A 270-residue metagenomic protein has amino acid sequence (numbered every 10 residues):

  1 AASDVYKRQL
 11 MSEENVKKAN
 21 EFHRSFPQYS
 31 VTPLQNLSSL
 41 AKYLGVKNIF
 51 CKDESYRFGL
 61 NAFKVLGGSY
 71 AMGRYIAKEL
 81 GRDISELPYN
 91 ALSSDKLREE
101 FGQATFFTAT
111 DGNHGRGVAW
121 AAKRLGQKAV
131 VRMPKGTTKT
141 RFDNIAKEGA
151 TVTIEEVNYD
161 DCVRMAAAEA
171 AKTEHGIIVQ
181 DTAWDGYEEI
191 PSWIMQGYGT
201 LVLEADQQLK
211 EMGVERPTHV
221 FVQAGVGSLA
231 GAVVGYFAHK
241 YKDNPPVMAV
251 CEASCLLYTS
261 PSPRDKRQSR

Functional and structural regions predicted by a protein language model:
A1-S260, R270: PLP-dependent amino-acid enzyme catalytic core
D265-S269: N-terminal low-complexity segments that are often proline-rich with Ser/Thr-Pro
